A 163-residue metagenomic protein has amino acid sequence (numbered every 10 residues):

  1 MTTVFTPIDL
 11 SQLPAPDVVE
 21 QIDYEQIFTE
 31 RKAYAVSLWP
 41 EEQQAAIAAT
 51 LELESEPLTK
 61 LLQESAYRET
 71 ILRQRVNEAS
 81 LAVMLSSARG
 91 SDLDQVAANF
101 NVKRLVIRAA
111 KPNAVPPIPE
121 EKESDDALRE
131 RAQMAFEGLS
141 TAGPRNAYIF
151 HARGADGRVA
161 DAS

Functional and structural regions predicted by a protein language model:
M1-S163: Short beta-strand/helix segments in adaptor/scaffold domains that form protein-protein interfaces within large
